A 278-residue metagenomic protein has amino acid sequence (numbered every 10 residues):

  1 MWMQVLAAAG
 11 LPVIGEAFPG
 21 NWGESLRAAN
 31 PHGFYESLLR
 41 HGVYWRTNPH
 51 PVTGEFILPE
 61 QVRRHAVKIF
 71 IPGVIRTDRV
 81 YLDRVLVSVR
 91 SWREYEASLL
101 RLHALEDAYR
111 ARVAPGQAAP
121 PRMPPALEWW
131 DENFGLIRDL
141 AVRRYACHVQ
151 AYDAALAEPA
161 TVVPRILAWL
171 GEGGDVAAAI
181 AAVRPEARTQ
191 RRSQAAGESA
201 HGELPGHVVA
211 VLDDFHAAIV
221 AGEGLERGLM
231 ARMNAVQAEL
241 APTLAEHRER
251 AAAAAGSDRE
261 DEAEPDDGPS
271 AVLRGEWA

Functional and structural regions predicted by a protein language model:
M1-P59, E186, S257-R259: PAPS-dependent sulfotransferase catalytic core
P19, D153-A155, A179-I180: Residue-level "edge-of-site" marker
G23-A29, R76, E158-V162, T189-R192: Short, solvent-exposed polar/charged micro-motifs at secondary-structure junctions
L26-A29, H50-G54, D107-R122, E198: Intrinsically disordered, low-complexity coil segments
Y44-G73, N133-F134, A179: Amphipathic repeat-derived elements
R63-D175, V272: PAPS-dependent sulfotransferase catalytic domain
V149, A160-A278: PAPS-dependent sulfotransferases, especially Golgi type II membrane carbohydrate sulfotransferases
